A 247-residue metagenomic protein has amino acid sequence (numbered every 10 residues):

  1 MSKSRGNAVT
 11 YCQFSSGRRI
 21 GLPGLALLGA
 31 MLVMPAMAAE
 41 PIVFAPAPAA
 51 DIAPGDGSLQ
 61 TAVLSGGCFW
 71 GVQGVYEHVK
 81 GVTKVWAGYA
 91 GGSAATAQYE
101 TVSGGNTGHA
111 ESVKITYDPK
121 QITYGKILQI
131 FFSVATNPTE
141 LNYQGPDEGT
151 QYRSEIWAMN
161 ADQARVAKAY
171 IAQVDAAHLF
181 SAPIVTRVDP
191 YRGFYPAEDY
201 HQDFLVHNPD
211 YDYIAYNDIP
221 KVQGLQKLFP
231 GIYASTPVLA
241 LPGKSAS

Functional and structural regions predicted by a protein language model:
S4-L25: Bacterial N-terminal signal peptides that target proteins for export
T10-F14, M34-S247: Flexible coil/turn and secondary-structure edge motifs
G21-P35: Bacterial N-terminal signal peptides
